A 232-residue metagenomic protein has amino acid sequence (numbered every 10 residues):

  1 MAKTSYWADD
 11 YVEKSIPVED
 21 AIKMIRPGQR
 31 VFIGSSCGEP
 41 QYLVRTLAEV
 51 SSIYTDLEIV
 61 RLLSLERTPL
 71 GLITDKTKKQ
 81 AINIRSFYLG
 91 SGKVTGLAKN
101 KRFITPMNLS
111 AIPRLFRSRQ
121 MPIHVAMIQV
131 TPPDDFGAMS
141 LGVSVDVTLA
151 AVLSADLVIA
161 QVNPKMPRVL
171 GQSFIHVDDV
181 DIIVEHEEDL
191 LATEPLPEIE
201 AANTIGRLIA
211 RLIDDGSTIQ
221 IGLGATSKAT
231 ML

Functional and structural regions predicted by a protein language model:
M1-L232: Conserved alpha/beta enzyme-core scaffold
